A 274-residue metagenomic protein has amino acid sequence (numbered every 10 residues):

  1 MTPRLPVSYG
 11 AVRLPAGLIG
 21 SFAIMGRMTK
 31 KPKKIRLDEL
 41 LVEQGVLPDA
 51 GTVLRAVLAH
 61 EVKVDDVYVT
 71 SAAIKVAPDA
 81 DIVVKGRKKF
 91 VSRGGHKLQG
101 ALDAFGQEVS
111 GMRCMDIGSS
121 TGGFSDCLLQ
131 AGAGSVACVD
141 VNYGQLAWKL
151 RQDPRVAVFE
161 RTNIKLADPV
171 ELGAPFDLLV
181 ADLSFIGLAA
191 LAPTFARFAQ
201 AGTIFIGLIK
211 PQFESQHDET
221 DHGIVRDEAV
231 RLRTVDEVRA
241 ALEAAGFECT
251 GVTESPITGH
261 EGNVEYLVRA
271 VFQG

Functional and structural regions predicted by a protein language model:
G26-P78: A basic, amphipathic helix-loop patch mediating RNA/tRNA/ribosome contacts
G111-G118: Conserved class I S-adenosyl-L-methionine
T121-A131: Conserved SAM-binding loop of SAM-dependent methyltransferases across substrates and taxa, primarily the Class I
G134-A137: Short beta-strand element of Class I
Y143-A174, L183-I186: S-adenosyl-L-methionine
A192-T203: A short glycine-rich, Lys/Arg-flanked "PGG" loop and its adjoining helix->strand segment in the class I
P211-D227: Short, glycine-/aromatic-enriched active-site segment of Class I SAM-dependent methyltransferases
I257-G274: Core SAM-dependent methyltransferase catalytic element
